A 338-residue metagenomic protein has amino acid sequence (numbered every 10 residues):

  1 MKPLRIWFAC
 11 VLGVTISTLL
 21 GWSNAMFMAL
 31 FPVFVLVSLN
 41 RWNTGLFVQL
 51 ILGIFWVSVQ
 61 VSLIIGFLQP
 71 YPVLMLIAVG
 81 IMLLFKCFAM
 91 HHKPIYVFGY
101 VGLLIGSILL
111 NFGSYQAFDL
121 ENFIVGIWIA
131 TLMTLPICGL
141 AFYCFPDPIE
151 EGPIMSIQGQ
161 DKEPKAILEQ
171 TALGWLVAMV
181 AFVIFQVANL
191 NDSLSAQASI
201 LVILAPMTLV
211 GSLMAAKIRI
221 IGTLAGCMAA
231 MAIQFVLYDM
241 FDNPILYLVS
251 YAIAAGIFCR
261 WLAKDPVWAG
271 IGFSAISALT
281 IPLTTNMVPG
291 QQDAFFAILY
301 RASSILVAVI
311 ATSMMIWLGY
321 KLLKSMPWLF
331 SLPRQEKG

Functional and structural regions predicted by a protein language model:
M1-F98, N111-I253, I257-G338: Alpha-helical transmembrane segments and their membrane-interface boundaries that form or gate the permeation pathway
I105-G106, L110: Hydrophobic transmembrane helix module of multi-pass membrane transport proteins
